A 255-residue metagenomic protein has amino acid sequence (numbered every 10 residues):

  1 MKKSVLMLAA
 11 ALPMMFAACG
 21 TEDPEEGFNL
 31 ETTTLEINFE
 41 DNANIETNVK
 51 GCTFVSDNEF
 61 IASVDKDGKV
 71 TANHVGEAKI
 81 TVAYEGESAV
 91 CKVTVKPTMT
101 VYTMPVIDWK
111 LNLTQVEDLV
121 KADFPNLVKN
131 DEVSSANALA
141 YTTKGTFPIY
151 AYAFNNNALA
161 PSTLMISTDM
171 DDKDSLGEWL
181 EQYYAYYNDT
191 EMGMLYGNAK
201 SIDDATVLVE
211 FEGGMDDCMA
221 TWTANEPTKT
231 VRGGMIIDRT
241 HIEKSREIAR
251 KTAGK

Functional and structural regions predicted by a protein language model:
M1-S4: Positively charged n-region of N-terminal signal peptides that target proteins for export
L6-A11: Sec-dependent N-terminal signal peptides
M15-A18: C-terminal motif of bacterial Sec signal peptides marking the signal peptidase cleavage site
G20-N42, F60, K66-D67, N73-Y186 (+2 more regions): Short helix/turn-capping signatures at newly exposed starts of structured segments
I45-S63: Change to "...patches in solvent-exposed regions of secreted, membrane-anchored, or virion-exposed structural
E132-A140, G193-G197, T206, D217: Short, hydrophobic/aromatic-rich segments at coil-to-beta transitions
Y186-E210: Short Gly/Thr-rich strand-loop-strand
S201-K255: Hydrophilic extracytoplasmic domains
